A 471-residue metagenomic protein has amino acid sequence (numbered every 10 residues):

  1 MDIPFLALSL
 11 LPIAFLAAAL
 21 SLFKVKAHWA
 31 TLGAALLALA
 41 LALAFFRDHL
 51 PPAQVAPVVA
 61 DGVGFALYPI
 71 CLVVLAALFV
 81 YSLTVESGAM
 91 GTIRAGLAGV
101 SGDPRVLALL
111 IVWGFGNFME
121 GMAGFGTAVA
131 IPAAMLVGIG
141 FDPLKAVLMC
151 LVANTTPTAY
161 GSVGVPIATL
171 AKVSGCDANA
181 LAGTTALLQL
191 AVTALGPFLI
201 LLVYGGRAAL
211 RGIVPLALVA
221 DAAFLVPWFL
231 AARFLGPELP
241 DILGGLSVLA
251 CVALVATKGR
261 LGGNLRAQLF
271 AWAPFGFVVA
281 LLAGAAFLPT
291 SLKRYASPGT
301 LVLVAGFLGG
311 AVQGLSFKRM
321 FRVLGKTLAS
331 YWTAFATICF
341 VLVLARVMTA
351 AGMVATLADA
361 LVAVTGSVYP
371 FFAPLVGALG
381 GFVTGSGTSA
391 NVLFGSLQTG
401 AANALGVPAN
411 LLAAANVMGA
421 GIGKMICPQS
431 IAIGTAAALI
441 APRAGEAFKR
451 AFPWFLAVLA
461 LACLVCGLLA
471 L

Functional and structural regions predicted by a protein language model:
M1-L6, K24-A30, A56-Y68, N179-L187 (+4 more regions): Interfacial loop-to-helix junctions that mark the boundaries of transmembrane helices in multi-pass membrane
L6, F65-I70, L97-I111, I139-K145 (+3 more regions): Membrane-interfacial loop-to-helix junctions in multi-pass transporters
L8-A17, V25-R47, C71-A77, A217 (+5 more regions): Hydrophobic mid-bilayer segments of alpha-helices in multi-pass membrane transport proteins, especially secondary
A27, A159, V163-L261, M418-L471: Juxtamembrane and boundary regions of transmembrane helices in multi-pass small-molecule transporters and channels
A27-H28, G91-R94, L265, Q313-W332 (+1 more regions): Hydrophobic, small-residue-rich membrane helices and short re-entrant helix-turn-helix hairpins that build
Q54-G88, L110-N117, Q268-F275, V279-M353 (+1 more regions): Core transmembrane alpha-helical segments of multi-pass membrane transporters/permeases
D103-A134, G138, T158, F335-M348 (+1 more regions): Hydrophobic alpha-helical transmembrane segments of multi-pass integral membrane proteins, predominantly secondary
R105-N117, P143-T156, D177-P197, V368-F382 (+1 more regions): Alpha-helical transmembrane segments of multi-pass membrane proteins
